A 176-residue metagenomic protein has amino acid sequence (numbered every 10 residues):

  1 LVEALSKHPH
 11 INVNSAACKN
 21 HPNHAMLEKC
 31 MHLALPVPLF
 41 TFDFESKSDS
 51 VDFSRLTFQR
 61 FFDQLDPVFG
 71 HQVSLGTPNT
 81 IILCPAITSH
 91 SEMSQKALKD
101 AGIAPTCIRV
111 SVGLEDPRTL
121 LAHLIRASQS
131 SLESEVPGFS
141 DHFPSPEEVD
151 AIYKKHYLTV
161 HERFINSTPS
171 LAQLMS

Functional and structural regions predicted by a protein language model:
L1-S176: Non-catalytic terminal extensions of PLP-dependent enzymes
